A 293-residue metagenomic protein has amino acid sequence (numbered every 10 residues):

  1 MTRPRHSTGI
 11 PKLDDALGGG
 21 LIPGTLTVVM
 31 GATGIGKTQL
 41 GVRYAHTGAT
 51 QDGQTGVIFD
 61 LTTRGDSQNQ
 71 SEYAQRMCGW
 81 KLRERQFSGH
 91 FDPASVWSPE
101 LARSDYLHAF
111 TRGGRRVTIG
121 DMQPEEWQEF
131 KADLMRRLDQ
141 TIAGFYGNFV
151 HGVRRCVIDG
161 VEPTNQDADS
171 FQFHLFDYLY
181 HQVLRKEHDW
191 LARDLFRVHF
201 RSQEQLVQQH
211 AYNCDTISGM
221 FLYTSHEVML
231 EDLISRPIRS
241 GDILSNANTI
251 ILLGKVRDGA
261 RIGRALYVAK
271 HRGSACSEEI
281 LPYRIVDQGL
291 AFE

Functional and structural regions predicted by a protein language model:
S7-L21: Pre-Walker A adenine-sensing motif
G20-D92: Walker A/P-loop NTP-binding active-site region of P-loop NTPases, recognizing the glycine-rich GxxxxGKT/S
P23, F130-L134, S277-E293: NTP-binding/hydrolysis catalytic cores, primarily Walker-type P-loop NTPases
I35, E162-A168, V228-E231: Short acidic, S/G/P-rich loop/turn micro-motifs used as interaction or catalytic elements
D60-N165: Conserved inter-motif catalytic segment of the P-loop NTP-binding fold
T164-L175, E187: Conserved ATPase-coupling elements of RecA-like P-loop NTPase cores
F171-Y178, S235-G241: Charged helix-capping and loop-helix junction motifs
H188, A192-G289: Phosphate-binding/switch region of NTP-binding enzymes
